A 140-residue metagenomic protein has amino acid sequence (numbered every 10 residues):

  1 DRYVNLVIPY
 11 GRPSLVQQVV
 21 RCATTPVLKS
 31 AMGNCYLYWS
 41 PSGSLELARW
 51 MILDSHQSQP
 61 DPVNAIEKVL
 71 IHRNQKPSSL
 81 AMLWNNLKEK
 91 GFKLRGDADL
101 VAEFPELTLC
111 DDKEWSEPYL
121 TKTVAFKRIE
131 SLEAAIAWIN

Functional and structural regions predicted by a protein language model:
D1-P13: Active-site phosphate-binding strand-loop segment of PLP-dependent enzymes
V7-I8, G33, H72, A135: Buried hydrophobic positions in well-ordered alpha/beta secondary-structure cores of metabolic enzymes
I8-Y10, Y38, L70, F126: Structural motif
R12-P13, L80, L132: Generic non-transmembrane alpha-helix signal with a bias for helix starts/N-cap capping motifs
V16-T121: ALDH superfamily catalytic-core signature
D111-N140: Conserved C-terminal structural/oligomerization subdomain of aldehyde/semialdehyde dehydrogenase
